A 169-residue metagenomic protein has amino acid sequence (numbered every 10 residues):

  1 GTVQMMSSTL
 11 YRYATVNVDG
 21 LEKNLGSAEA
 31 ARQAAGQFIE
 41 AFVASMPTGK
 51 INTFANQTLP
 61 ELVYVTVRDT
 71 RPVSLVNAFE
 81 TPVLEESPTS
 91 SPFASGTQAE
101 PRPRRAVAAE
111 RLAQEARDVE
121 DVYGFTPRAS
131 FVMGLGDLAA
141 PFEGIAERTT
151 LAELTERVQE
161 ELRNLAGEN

Functional and structural regions predicted by a protein language model:
G1-N169: Basic polyanion-binding and macromolecular-assembly surfaces
